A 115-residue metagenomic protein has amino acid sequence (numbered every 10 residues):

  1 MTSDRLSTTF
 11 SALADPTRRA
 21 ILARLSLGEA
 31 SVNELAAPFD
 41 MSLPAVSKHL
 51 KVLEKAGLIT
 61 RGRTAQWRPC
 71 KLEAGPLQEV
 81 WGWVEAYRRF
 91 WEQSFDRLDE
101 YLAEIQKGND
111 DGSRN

Functional and structural regions predicted by a protein language model:
M1-R5, R24-L43, V52-K55, T60 (+2 more regions): C-terminal regulatory/oligomerization modules of transcriptional regulators
L6-L13: Short amphipathic alpha-helical boundary/capping segments
L13-R19, A23: Short alpha-helical elements of helix-turn-helix
D15, R61-R63: Conserved strand-loop elements at the edges of beta-sheets that form or border functional pockets
R63-P69: Short, Lys/Arg-rich nucleic-acid/phosphate-binding segment
